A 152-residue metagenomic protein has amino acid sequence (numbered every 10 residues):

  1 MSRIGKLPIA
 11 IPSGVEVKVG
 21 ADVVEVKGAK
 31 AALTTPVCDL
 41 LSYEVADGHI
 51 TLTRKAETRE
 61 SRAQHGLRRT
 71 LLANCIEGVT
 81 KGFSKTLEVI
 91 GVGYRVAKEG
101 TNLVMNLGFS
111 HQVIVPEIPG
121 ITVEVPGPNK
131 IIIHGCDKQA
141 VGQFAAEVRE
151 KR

Functional and structural regions predicted by a protein language model:
M1-E150: N-terminal intrinsically disordered, cationic/polar leader segments that include organellar targeting peptides
